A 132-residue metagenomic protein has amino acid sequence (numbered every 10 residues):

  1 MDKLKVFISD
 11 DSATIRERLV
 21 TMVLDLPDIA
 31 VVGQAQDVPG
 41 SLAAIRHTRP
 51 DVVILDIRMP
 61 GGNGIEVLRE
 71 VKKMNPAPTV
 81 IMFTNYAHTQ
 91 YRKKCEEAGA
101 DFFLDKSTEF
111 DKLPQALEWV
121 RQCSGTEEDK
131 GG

Functional and structural regions predicted by a protein language model:
D37-G40, N63-E66: Acidic catalytic/metal-coordinating carboxylates
D56: Active-site residues of response regulator receiver
P60, H88: The feature encodes the CheY-like receiver
G61-G62, E97: Residue-level signal for the "D+5" position in two-component response regulator receiver
I65-P76: Short amphipathic alpha-helix used as the core "switch/output" element in two-component signaling
Q90, T108-E118: C-terminal output helix
